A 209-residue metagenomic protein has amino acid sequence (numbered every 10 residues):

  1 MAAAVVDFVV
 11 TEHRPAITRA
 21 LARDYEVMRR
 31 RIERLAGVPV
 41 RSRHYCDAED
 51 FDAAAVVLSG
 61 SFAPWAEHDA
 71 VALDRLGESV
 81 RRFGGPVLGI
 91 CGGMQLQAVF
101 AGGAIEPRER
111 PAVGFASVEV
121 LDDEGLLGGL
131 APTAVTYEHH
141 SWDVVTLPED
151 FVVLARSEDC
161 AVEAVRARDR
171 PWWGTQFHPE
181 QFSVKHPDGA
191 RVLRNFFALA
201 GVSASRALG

Functional and structural regions predicted by a protein language model:
V5-L35: Short, charged N-terminal beta->alpha structural module
F8-P15, L58-F62, S141, F177-P179: Glycine-rich His-Gly loop
A16, W65-E67, A98, S183: Glycine/Thr-rich phosphate-binding loops of Rossmann-like dinucleotide-binding domains
R30-G89: Flexible gly/pro-rich beta->alpha loop and the following alpha-helix that scaffold active-site loops
D69-G77, A155, A190-R194: Charged helix-capping and loop-helix junction motifs
R81-A104: Catalytic nucleophile loop
V99-R168, W172-P187: Pocket-forming structural segment of enzyme catalytic cores
F177-G209: Acyltransferase
